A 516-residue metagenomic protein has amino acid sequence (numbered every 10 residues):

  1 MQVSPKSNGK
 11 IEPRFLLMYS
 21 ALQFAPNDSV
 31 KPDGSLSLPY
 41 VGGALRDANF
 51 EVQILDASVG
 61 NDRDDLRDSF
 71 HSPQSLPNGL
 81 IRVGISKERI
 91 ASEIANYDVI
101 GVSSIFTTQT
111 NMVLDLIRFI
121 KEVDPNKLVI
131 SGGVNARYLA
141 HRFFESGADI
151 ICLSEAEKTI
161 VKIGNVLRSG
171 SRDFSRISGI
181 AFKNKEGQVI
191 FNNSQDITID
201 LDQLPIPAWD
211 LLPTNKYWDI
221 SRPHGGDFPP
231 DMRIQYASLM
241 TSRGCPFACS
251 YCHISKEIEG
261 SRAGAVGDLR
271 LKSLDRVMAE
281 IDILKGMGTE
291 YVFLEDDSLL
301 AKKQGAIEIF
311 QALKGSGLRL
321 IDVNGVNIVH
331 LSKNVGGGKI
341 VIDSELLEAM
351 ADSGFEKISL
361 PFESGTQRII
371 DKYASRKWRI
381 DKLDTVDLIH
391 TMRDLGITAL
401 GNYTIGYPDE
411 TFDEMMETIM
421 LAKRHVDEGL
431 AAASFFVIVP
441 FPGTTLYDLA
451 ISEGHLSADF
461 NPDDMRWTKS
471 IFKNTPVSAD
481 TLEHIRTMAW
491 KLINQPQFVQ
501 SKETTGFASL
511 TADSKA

Functional and structural regions predicted by a protein language model:
Q2-I11, F15, A21-S29, K183-T241: N-terminal [4Fe-4S]-dependent radical SAM core
P13, E122-L128, L318, F355 (+1 more regions): A short helix->loop->beta-strand "cap" motif at the edges of active sites that frequently abuts
F15-D28, L38, L55, G60 (+6 more regions): C-terminal accessory regions of radical SAM enzymes
D33, P207-A399, M420: Radical SAM [4Fe-4S] cluster-binding motif and immediate context
D33-R46: Short catalytic helix/loop segments, enriched in acidic residues and glycine and frequently bearing histidine
A44-R63, S75-Q203, A433, G443: Glycine-rich beta-alpha loop elements in corrinoid/cobalamin-binding modules across cobalamin-dependent enzymes
S58, N135, E295-A301, G325-V326 (+3 more regions): Short, solvent-exposed turn/loop segments enriched in Gly/Ser/Thr/Pro and often Arg
S69-F70, G305-L313, T411-D427: Short, electropositive alpha-helical surface patch
